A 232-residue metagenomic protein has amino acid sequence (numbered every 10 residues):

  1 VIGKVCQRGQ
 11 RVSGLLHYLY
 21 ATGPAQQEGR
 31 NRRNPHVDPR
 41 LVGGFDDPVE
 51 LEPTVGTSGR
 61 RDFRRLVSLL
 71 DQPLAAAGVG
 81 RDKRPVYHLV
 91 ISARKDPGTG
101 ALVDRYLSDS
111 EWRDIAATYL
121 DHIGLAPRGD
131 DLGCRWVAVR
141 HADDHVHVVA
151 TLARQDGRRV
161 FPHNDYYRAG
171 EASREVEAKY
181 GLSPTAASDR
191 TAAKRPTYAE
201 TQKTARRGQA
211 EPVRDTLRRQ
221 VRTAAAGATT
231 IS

Functional and structural regions predicted by a protein language model:
V1-S232: N-terminal nicking endonuclease/strand-transfer module with a His-rich metal-binding environment and a catalytic Tyr
